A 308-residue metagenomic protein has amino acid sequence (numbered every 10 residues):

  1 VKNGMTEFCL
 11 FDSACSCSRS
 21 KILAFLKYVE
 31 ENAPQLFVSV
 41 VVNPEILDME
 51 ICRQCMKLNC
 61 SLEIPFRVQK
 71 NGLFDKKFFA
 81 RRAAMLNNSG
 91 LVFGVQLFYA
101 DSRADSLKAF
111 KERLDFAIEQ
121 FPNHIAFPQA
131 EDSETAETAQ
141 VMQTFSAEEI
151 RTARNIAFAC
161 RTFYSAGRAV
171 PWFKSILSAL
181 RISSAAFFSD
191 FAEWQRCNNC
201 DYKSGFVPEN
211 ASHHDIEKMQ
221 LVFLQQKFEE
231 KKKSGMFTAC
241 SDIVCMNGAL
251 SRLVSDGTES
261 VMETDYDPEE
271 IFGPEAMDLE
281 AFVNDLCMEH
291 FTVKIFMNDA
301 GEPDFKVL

Functional and structural regions predicted by a protein language model:
V1, A14-C17, V68-F74: Short, contiguous acidic/charged loop-to-helix segments that flank catalytic cores in large enzymes
K2, T6-F8: Core solenoid repeat modules with strong leucine/isoleucine-rich periodicity, prominently canonical LRR arrays but also
L10-S13, Q96: Glycine-rich beta-strand-to-loop/alpha-helix junction loops that act as flexible
S16-S20, I46-D48: Short, solvent-exposed loop/turn at the beta-strand->alpha-helix junction within individual leucine-rich repeat
S18-S20, A24, K76-A80: Active-site-adjacent beta->alpha loops and helix N-cap segments on the catalytic face of soluble alpha/beta enzymes
V29-F37, V41-A185: A structural motif corresponding to the C-terminal lobe/cap of the Radical SAM core domain
I150, R154-L308: Radical SAM enzyme core and accessory elements
